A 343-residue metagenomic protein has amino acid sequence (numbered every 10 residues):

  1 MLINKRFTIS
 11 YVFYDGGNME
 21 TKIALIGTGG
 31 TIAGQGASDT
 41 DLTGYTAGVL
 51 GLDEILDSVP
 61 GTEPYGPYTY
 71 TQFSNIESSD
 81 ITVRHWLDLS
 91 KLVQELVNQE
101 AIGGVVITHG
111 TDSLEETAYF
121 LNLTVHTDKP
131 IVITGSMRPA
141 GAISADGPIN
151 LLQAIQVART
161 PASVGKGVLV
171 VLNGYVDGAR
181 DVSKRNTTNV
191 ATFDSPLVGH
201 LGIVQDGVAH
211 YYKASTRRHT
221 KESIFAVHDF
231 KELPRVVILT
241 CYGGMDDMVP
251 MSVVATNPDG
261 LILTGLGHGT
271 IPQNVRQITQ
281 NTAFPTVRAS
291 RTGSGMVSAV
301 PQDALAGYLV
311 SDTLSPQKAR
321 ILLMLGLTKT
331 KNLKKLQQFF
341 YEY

Functional and structural regions predicted by a protein language model:
K5-N18: Short, Lys/Arg-enriched N-terminal segments with co-localized hydrophobic residues within the first ~10-30 amino acids
M19-E95, S294: ATP/NTP phosphate-donor binding region
E20, I26-G30, S38, G51 (+2 more regions): Accessory alpha-helical/coil subdomains and C-terminal extensions that flank or cap enzyme catalytic cores
D39-V49, S113, Y119-I131, G147-Q153 (+2 more regions): A glycine- and small-aliphatic-rich helix-loop capping segment at beta-alpha/alpha-beta transitions that lines
Q99-L114, T256-H268: Short acidic, glycine-rich surface-loop motifs adjacent to enzyme active sites
I107-K129, I271-Q280: Short Gly/Thr/Asp-enriched flexible loops that form oxyanion-binding sites at enzyme active sites
I133-Q205: Internal gly/pro-rich beta-alpha loop/helix module that stabilizes soluble enzyme cofactors or their anionic handles
H268-Y343: C-terminal non-catalytic interaction/assembly regions of soluble proteins
